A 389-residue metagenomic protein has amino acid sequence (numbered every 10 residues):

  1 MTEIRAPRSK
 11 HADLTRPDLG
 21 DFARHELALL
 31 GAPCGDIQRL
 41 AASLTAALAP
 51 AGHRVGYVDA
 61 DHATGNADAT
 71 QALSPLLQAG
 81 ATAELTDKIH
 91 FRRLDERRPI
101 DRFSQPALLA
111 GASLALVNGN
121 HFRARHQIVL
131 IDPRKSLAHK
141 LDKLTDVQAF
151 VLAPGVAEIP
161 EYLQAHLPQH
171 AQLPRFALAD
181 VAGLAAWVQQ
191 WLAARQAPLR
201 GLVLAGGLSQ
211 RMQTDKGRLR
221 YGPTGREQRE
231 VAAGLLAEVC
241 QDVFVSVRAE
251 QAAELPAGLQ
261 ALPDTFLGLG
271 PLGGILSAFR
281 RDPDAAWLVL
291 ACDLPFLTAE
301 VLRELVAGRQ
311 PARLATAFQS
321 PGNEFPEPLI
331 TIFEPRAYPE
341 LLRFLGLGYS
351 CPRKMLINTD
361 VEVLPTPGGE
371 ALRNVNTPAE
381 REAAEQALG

Functional and structural regions predicted by a protein language model:
M1-A28, P174-Q196: Extreme N-terminal, non-catalytic leader segments that precede Walker-type/kinase nucleotide-binding cores
A6-K10, T82-L85, L152-A153, A171-G183 (+1 more regions): Short acidic-hydrophobic, aromatic-tinged amphipathic segments that line or gate anion-handling sites
L19-F22, Q38-P99, F103-L108: N-terminal phosphate/diphosphate-binding loop that engages ATP/GTP or pyrophosphate donors across diverse enzyme folds
R24, G52-H53, A79-A81, L109-L114 (+3 more regions): Short, high-confidence coil segments that cap the C-terminus of an alpha-helix and link into the following beta-strand
G35, A47, D61, P198-R336 (+3 more regions): Nucleotide and nucleotide-moiety/phosphate-recognizing core
D36, T64-A69, S136-A138, V156-L163 (+2 more regions): Short, charged/polar "capping" segments at the starts of alpha-helices and the immediately preceding loops
G56-D61, A83-D87, Q148-G155, F244-R248 (+1 more regions): Short internal beta-strands
D95-L114, N118-L192, A278: Conserved catalytic-core segment of NTP-binding enzymes
